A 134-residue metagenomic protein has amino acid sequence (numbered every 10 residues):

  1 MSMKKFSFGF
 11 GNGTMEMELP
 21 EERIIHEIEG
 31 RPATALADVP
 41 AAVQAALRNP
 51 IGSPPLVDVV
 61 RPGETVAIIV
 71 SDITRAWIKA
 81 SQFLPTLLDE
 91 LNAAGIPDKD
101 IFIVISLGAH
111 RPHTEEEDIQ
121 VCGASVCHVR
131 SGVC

Functional and structural regions predicted by a protein language model:
M1-C134: Metallocofactor- and cofactor-centric catalytic cores in central/energy metabolism, strongly enriched
